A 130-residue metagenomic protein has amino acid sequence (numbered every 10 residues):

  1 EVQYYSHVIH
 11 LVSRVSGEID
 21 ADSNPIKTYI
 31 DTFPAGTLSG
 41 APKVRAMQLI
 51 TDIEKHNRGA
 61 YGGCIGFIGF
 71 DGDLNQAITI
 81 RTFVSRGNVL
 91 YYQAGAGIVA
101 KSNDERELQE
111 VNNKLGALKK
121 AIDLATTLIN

Functional and structural regions predicted by a protein language model:
Y4-N130: Conserved hydrophobic core element of enzyme catalytic domains
